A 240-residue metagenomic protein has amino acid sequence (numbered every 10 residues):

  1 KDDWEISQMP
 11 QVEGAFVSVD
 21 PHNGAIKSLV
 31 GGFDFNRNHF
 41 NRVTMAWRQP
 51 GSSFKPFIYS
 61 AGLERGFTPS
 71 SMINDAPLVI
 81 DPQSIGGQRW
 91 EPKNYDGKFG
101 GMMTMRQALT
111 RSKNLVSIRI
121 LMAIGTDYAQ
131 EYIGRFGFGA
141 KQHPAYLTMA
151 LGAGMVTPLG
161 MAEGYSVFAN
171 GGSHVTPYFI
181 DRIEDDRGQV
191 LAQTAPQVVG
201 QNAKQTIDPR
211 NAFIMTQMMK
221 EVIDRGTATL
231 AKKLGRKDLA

Functional and structural regions predicted by a protein language model:
K1-R48, S52-P56, S70-S71, D127-G134 (+2 more regions): Periplasmic/cell-envelope proteins involved in peptidoglycan metabolism and beta-lactam response
K1-S18, L29, N36-F40, Q107 (+2 more regions): A penicillin-recognizing enzyme superfamily signal
V17-S18, K27-L29, S71-N74, Q107 (+7 more regions): Structural recognition of the beta-strand scaffold that forms the well-ordered cores of secreted hydrolase catalytic
H22, F67-A129, H174, D186-I214 (+1 more regions): Conserved catalytic neighborhood of penicillin-recognizing serine enzymes
N23-A25, F33-R37, Q49, L78-D81 (+7 more regions): Solvent-exposed loop/turn segments at secondary-structure junctions within structured extracellular/periplasmic domains
N23-G24, T44-D75, A108, G164-F168 (+1 more regions): Active-site SXXK
G87-N94, G125-E163: Mid-domain, small-residue-enriched loop/turn segments at the edges of structured enzyme/sensor domains
L121-I124, E131-F136, H143-Y146, T176-D181 (+1 more regions): Short coil/turn segments at secondary-structure boundaries
